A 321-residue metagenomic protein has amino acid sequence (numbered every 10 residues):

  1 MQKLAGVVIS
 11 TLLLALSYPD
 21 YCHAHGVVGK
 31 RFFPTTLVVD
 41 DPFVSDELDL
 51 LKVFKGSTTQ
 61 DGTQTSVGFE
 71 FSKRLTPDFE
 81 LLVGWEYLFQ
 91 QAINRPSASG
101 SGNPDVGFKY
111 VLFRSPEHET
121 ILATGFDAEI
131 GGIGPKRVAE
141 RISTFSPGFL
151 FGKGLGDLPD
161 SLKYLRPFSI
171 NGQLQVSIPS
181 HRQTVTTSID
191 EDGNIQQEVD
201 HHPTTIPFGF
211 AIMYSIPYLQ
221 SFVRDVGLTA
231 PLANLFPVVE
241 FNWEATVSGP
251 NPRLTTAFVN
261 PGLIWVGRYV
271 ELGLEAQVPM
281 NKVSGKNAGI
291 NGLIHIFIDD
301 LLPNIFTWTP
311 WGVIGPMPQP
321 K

Functional and structural regions predicted by a protein language model:
M1-V8: Bacterial N-terminal signal peptides that target proteins for export
L14-C22: C-terminal segment of classical bacterial N-terminal signal peptides
C22-K321: Transmembrane beta-barrel domains of Gram-negative outer membranes and organellar outer membranes
